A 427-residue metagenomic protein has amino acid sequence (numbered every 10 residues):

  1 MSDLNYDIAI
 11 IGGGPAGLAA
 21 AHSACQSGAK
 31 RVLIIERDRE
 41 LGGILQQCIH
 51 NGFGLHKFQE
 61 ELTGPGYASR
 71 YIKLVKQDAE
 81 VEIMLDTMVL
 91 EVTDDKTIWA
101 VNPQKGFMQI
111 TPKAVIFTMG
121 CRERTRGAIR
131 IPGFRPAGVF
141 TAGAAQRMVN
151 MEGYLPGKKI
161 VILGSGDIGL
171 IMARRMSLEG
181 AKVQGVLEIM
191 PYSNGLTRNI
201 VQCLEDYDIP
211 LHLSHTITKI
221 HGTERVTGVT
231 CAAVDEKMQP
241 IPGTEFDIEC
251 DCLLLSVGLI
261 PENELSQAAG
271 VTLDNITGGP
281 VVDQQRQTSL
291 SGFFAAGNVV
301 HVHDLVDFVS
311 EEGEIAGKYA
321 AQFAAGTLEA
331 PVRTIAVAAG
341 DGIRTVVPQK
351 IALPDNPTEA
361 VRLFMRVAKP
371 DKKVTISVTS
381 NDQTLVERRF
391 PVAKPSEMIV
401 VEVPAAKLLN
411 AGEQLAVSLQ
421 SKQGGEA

Functional and structural regions predicted by a protein language model:
M1-D7, L85, A321-A427: Rossmann-like nucleotide/phosphate-binding core characteristic of flavoprotein oxidoreductases
M1-I11, S69-K159, E236-G243, L254 (+1 more regions): FAD-binding core/adjacent interface of flavoenzyme oxidoreductases
Y6-R70, R147, P156-Q202: Beta1-alpha1 glycine-rich phosphate/pyrophosphate-binding loop at the start of Rossmann-like nucleotide-binding domains
F58-P65, R135, M190, Y207 (+3 more regions): Hydrophobic alpha-helical scaffolding
I72-A100, S177-E264, E359-V392: A Rossmann-like FAD-binding core segment of flavoenzymes
F107-M108, A114-L211, T218-R225, V299-D304: Predominantly flavin-linked oxidoreductase catalytic cores and closely associated redox partners
F117, V139-V149, C252-H303: FAD-site-proximal beta/loop scaffold in flavoenzymes
A296-A339: A conserved FAD-binding loop/helix module that cradles the flavin
